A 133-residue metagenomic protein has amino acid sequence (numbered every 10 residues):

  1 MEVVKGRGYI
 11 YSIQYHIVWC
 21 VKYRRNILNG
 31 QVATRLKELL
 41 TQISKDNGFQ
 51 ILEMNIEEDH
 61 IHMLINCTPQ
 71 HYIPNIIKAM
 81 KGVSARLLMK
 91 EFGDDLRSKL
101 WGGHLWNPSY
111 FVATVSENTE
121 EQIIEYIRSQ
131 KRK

Functional and structural regions predicted by a protein language model:
M1-K133: Basic nucleic-acid-binding interfaces
